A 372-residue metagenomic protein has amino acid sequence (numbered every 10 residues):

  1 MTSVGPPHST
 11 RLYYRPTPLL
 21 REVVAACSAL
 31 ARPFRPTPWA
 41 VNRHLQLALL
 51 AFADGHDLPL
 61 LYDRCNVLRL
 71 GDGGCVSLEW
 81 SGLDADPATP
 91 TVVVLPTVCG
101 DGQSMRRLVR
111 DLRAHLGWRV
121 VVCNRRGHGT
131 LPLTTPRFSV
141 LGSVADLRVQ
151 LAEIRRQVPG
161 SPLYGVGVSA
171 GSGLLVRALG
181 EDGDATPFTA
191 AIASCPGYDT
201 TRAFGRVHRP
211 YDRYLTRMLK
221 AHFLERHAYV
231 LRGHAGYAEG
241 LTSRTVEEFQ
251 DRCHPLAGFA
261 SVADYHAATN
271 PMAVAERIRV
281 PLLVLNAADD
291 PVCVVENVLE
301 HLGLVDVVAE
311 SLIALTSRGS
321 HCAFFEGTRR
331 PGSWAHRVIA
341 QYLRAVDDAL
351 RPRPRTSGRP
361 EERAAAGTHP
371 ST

Functional and structural regions predicted by a protein language model:
T2-P18, R156, G160-A257: Alpha/beta-hydrolase-fold enzymes
R43-D84, F325: N-terminal cap/lid segment of alpha/beta-hydrolase-fold proteins
S81-T134, E153: Short, surface-exposed "cap/lid" segments of acyl-processing enzymes
R126-Y164: Catalytic nucleophile-loop/oxyanion-hole region of alpha/beta-hydrolase and closely related hydrolase-like folds
R252-V274: Active-site nucleophile elbow and catalytic-triad environment of alpha/beta-hydrolase enzymes
I278, V284-N286: Short beta-strand/loop motif that positions the catalytic acidic residue of the alpha/beta-hydrolase fold
A288-C293: Acidic catalytic loop of the alpha/beta-hydrolase fold
G319-G332: Catalytic histidine-centered segment of alpha/beta-hydrolase-like enzymes
